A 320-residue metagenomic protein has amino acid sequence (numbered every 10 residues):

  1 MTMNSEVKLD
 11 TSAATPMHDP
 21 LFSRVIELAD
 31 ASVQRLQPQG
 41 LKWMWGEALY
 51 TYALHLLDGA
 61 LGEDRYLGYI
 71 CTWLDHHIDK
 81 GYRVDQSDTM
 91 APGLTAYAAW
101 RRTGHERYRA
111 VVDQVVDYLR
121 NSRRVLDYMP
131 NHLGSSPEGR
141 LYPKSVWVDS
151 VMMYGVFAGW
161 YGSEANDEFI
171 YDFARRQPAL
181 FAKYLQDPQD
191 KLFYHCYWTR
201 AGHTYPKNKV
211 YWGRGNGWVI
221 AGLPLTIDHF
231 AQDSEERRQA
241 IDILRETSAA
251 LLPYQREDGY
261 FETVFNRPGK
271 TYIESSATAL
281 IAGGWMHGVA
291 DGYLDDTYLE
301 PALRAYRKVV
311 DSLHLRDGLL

Functional and structural regions predicted by a protein language model:
S5-A48, H55, A60-R65, H76 (+5 more regions): CBM-like carbohydrate-recognition segments
E6-T11, T15, H55-A60, A99-R102 (+4 more regions): Aromatic (Trp/Tyr) and acidic
L9-H18, F22-S23, L28-L41, M153 (+5 more regions): His/Met- and acidic-residue-enriched segments that coordinate or traffic transition-metal cofactors and support
R24-L28, A53, W73, V115 (+9 more regions): Alpha-helical packing segments of well-folded alpha/beta enzyme cores
L67-G68, D79-T199, Y205-N208, R316: Extended ligand-binding groove/face enriched in aromatic
K183, D187-H195, P253-F265, D311-G318: Catalytic cores of carbohydrate-active enzymes
W218-N266: Oxyanion-binding "anion nests"
